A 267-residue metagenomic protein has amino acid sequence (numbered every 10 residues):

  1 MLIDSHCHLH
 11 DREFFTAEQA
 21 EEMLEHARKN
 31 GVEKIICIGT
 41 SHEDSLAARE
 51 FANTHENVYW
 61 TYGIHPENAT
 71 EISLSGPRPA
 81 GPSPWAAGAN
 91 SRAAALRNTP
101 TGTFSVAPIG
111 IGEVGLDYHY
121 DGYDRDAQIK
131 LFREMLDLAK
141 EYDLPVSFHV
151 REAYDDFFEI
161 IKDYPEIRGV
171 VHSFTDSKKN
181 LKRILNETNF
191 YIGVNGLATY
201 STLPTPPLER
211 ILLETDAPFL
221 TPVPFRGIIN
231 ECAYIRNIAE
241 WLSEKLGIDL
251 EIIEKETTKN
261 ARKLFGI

Functional and structural regions predicted by a protein language model:
M1-I267: Mid-domain alpha/beta scaffold segments of enzyme catalytic cores
